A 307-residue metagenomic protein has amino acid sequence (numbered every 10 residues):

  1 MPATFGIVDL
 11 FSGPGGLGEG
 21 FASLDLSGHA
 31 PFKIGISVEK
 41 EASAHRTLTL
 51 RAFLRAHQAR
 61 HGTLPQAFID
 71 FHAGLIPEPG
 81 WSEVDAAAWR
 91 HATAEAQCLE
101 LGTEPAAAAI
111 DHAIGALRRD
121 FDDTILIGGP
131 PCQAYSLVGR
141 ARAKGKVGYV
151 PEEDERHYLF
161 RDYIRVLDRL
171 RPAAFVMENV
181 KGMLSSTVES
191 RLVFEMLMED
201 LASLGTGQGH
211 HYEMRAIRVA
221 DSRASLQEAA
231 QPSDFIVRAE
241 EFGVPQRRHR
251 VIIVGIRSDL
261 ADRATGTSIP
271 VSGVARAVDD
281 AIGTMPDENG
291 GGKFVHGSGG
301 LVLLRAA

Functional and structural regions predicted by a protein language model:
P2-S12, G16-R171, K181-E195: Core alpha/beta nucleotide-donor-binding catalytic domains of modification enzymes
A116-D120, Q133, L137-A307: Class I S-adenosyl-L-methionine
